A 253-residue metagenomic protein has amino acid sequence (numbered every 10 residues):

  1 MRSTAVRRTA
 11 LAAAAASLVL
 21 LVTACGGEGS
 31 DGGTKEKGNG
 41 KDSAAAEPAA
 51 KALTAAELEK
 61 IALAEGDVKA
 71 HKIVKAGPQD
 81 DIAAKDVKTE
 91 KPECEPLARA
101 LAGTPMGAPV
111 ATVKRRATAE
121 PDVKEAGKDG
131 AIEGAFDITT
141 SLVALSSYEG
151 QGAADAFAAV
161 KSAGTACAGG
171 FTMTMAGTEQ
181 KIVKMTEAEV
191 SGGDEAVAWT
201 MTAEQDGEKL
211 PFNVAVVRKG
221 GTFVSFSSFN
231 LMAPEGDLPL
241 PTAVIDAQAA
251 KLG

Functional and structural regions predicted by a protein language model:
M1-A13: Bacterial N-terminal signal peptides that target proteins for export
A10-L11, A15, L20-I61, T89-E93 (+2 more regions): N-terminal low-complexity, Pro/Thr-rich disordered segments that flank secretion/membrane-targeting signals
G26, A163-G253: Extracellularly exposed regions in secreted/surface proteins, prominently low-complexity, repeat-rich
A46-Q79, A83-A84, M201-A203, E235-V244: Extracytoplasmic/periplasmic mature domains of Sec-exported, cell-envelope-associated bacterial proteins
A56, G66, D155-A158, S162 (+2 more regions): Solvent-exposed, polar/charged alpha-helical surfaces in well-ordered, non-transmembrane soluble domains, broadly
V74-E204: A small/polar (G/S/T-enriched), proline-flanked helix-loop surface module common in exported/cell-envelope proteins
